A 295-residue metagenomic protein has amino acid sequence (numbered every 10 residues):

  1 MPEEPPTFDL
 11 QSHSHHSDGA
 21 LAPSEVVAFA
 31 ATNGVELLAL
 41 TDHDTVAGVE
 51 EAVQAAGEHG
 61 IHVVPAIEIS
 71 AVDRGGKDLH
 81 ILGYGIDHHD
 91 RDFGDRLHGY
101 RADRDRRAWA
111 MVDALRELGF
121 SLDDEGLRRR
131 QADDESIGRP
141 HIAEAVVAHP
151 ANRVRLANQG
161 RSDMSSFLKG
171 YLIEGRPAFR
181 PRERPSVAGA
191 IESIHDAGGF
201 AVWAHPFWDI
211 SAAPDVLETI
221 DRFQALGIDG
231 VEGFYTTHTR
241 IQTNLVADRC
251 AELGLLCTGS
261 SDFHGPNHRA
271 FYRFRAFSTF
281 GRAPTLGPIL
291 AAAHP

Functional and structural regions predicted by a protein language model:
M1-K77, I173, P181-H268, P288: An N-terminally biased module of ancient metal coordination in phosphate/nucleic-acid-related enzymes
L10, I86, D95, P181 (+2 more regions): Intrinsically disordered, low-complexity regions enriched in small/polar residues
G57-L217: Extended substrate/RNA-proximal surfaces in nucleic-acid metabolism proteins
R74, D90, D163, T239 (+2 more regions): Intrinsic-disorder/low-complexity, polar/charged segments
R91, N267-A270: Short acidic/His/Gly/Ser-rich catalytic and metal-binding motifs that mark active-site loops of diverse hydrolases
L226-I228, R269-P295: His/Asp/Glu-enriched, well-ordered alpha-helical/loop segment that forms or immediately abuts the divalent-metal
